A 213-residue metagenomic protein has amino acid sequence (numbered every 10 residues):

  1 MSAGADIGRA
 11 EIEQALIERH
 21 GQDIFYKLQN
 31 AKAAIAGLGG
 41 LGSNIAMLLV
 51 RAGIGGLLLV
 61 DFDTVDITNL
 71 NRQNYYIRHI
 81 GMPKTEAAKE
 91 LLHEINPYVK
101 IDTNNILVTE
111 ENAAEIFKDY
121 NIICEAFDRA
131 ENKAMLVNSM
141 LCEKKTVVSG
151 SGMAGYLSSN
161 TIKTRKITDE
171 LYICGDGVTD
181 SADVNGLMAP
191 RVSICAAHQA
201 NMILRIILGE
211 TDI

Functional and structural regions predicted by a protein language model:
M1-A33: N-terminal charged helix/coil linker that caps or initiates catalytic domains
S2-I7, A114-I122, A126-I213: Glycine-rich phosphate/adenylate-binding loop
I35-L38, L59: Hydrophobic Val/Ile/Leu positions in short beta-strands of Rossmann-like dinucleotide-binding domains
L41-G42: Hydrophobic/small residue at the entry helix of a nucleotide-binding pocket
I45-A46, A88: Hydrophobic residues within alpha-helices that form the first helical element adjacent to the glycine-rich loop
R51-G56: Conserved S-adenosyl-L-methionine
D61-I95: Glycine-rich phosphate-binding loop and adjoining beta1-alpha1-beta2 segment of Rossmann-like nucleotide-binding folds
T85-L91, I95-Y120, F127-A130: A structured beta-alpha segment of the ubiquitous adenosine-cofactor-binding alpha/beta core
